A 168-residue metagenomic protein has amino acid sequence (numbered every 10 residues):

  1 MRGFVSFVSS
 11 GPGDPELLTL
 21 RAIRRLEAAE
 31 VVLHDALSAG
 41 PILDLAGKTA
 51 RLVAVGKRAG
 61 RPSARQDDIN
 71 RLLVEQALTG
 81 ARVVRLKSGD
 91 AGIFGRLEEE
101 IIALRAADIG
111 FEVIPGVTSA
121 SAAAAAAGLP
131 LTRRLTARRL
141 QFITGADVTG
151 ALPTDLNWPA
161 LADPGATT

Functional and structural regions predicted by a protein language model:
M1-F7, I102, F111-E112, T118-T168: Beta-strand/loop-alpha-helix module characteristic of Rossmann-like adenine-cofactor folds
M1-P15, L20-V117, A122: Class I S-adenosyl-L-methionine
